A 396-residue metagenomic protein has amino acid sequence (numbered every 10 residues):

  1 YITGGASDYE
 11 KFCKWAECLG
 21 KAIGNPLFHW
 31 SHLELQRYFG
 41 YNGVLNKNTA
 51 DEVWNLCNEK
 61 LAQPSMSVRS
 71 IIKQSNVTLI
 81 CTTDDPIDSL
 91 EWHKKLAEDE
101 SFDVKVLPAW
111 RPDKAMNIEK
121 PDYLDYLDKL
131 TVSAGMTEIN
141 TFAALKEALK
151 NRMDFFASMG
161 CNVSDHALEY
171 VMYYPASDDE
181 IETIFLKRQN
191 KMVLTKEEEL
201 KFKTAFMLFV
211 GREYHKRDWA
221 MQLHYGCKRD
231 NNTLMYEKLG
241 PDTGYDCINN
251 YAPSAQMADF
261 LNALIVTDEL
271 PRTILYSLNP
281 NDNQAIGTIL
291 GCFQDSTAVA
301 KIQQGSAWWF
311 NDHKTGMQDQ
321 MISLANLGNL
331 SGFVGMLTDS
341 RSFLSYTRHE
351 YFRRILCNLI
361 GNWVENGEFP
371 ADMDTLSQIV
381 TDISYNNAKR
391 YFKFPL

Functional and structural regions predicted by a protein language model:
Y1-R217, E269-P271, L275-G287, G291-L396: Metal-cofactor-binding active-site regions of metalloenzymes
T195-K196, Y245-Y251: A short acidic, glycine-rich active-site loop that binds or catalyzes chemistry on phosphate/adenosine moieties
M221-L223: C-terminal amphipathic alpha-helical interaction region
C227, N232: Hard-cation-handling environments
Y236-I248: Active-site loop ensemble at the mouth of alpha/beta enzyme cores that anchors a bound cofactor
Y251-M257: Divalent-cation-assisted or electrostatically stabilized phosphate/pyrophosphate-binding catalytic cores
F260-V266: Short, basic/hydrophobic alpha-helical segments
